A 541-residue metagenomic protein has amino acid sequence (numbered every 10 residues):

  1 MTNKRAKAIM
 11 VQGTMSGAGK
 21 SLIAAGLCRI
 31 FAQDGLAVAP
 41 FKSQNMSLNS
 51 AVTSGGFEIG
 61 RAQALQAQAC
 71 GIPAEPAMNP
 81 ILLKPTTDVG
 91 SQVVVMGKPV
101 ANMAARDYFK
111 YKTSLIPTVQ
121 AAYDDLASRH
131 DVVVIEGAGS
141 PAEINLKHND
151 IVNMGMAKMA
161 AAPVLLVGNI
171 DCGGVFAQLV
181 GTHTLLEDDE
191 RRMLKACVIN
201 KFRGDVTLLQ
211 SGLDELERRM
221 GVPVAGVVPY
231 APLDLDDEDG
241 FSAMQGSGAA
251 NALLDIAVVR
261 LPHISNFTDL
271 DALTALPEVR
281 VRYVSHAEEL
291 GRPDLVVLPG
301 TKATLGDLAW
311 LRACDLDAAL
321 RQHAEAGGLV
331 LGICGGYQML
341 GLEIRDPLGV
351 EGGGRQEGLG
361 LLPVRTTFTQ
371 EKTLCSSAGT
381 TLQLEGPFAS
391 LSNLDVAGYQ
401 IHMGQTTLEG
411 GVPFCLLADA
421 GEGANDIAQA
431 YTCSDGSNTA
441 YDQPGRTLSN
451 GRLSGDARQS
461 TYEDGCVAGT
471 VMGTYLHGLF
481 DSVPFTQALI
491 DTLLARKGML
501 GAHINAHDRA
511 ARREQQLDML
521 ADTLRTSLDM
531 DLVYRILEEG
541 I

Functional and structural regions predicted by a protein language model:
T2-Q322, L329, D346, Q370-K372 (+2 more regions): Flexible phosphate-sensing "switch/lid" loops adjacent to ATP/NTP-binding sites across phosphate-transfer
C334-G335: Catalytic nucleophile serine of serine hydrolases, specifically the conserved "nucleophile elbow" pentapeptide
Q338: Glycine-centered loop/turn positions within well-structured domains that cap or flank conserved ligand/cofactor-binding
G341: Short glycine-enriched nucleophile-adjacent loop and the immediately C-terminal alpha-helix near the catalytic center
I344-K372, S377-A378: Class I SAM-dependent methyltransferase SAM-binding "motif I" and its flanking Rossmann-like core
L382: Conserved AMP-binding/adenylate-forming
